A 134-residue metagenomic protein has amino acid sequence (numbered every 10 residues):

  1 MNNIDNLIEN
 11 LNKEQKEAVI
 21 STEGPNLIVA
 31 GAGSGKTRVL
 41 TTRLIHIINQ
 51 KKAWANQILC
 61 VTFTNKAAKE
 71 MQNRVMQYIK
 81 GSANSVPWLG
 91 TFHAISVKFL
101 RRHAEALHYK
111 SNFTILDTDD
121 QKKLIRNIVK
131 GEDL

Functional and structural regions predicted by a protein language model:
M1-K110, I115: P-loop NTPase Walker
F92, K110-L134: Conserved ATP-dependent motor core of P-loop NTPases, especially the RecA-like helicase ATPase domain
